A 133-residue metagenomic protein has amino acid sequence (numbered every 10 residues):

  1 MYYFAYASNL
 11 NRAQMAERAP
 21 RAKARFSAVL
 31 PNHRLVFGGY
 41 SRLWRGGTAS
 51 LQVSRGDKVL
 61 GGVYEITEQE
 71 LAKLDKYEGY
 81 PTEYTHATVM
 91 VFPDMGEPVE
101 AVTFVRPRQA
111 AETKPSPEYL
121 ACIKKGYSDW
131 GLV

Functional and structural regions predicted by a protein language model:
M1-V133: Glycine-aromatic micro-motifs
